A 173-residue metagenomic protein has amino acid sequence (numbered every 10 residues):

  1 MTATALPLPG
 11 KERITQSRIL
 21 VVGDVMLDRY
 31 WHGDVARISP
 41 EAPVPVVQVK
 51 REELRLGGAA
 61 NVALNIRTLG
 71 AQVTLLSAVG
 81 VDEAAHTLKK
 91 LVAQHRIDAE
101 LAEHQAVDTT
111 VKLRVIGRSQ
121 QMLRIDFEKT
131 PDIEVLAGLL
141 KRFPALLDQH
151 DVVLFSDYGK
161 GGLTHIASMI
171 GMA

Functional and structural regions predicted by a protein language model:
M1-A36, Q48-A173: Ribokinase/PfkB-type carbohydrate-kinase core domain
I38-E41: Flexible glycine/proline-rich, aromatic-decorated loop/lid segments
